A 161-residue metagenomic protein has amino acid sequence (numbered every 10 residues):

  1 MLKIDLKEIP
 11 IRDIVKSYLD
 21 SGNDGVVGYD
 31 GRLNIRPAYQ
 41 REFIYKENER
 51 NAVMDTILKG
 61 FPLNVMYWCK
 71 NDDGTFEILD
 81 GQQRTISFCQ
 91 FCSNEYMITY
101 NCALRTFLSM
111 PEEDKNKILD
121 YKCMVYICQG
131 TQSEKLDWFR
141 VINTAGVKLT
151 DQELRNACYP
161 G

Functional and structural regions predicted by a protein language model:
L2-S17, P37-G161: Basic- and aromatic-enriched surface patches that contact anionic nucleotides/nucleic acids
I14, L19-V26: C-terminal active-site-capping segments
N23-G28, L108-E112: Membrane-targeting and insertion segments and their boundary/processing signals
G25-D30, G60-L63: Active-site-adjacent bridging/hinge elements
D30-P37: A short, surface-exposed helix-loop junction/capping segment
